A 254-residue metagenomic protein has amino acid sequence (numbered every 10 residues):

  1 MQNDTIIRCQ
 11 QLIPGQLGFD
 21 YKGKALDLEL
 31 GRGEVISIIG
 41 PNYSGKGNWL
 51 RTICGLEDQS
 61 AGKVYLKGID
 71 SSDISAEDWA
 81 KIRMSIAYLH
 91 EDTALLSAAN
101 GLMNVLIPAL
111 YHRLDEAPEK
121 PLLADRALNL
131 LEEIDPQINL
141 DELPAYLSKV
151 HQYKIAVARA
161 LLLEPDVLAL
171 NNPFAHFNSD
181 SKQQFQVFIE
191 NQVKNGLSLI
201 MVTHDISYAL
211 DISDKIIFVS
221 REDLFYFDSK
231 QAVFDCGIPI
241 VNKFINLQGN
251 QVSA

Functional and structural regions predicted by a protein language model:
C54: Helix-to-loop junction immediately C-terminal to a conserved catalytic motif
G62-D70: Conserved ABC transporter NBD signature motif
S71-A87, C236: ABC ATPase NBD coupling module
K120-N139: Conserved ABC ATPase "signature" region
L143-L147: Conserved ABC ATPase signature
T203-H204: H-loop/switch region of ABC-family ATPase nucleotide-binding domains
D223-I245: Conserved beta-strand-loop-alpha-helix hinge in the C-terminal portion of ABC ATPase nucleotide-binding domains
